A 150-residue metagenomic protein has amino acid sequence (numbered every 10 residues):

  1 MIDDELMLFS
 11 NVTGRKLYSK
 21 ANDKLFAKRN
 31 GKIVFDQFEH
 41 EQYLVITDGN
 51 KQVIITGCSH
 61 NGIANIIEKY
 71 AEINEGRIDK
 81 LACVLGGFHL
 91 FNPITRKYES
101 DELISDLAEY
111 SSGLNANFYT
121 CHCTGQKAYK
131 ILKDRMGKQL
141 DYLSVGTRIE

Functional and structural regions predicted by a protein language model:
M1-N50: Core dinuclear metal-dependent hydrolase active-site scaffold
Q37-Y43, T47-I54, C58-V145: Cap/insert and terminal regions of metallo-dependent hydrolase folds
T147-E150: Short hydrophobic/aromatic patches at helix-to-coil boundaries
